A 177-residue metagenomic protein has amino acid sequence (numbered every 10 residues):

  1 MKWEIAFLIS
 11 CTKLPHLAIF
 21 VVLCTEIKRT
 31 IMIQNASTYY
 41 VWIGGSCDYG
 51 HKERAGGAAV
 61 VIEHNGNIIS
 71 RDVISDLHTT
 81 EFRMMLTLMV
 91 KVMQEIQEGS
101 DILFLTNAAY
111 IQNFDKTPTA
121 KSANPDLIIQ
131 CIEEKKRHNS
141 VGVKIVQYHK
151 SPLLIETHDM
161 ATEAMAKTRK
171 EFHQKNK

Functional and structural regions predicted by a protein language model:
R29-R83, E95: RNase H-like nuclease fold core
S46-K52, V90-H158: RNase H catalytic domain
R83, T87-K91: Short amphipathic alpha-helical face segments that pack within enzyme cores and frequently flank/anchor catalytic
M160-K177: Charged phosphate-binding loop/patch that engages nucleotide di/tri-phosphates or the phosphate backbone of nucleic
